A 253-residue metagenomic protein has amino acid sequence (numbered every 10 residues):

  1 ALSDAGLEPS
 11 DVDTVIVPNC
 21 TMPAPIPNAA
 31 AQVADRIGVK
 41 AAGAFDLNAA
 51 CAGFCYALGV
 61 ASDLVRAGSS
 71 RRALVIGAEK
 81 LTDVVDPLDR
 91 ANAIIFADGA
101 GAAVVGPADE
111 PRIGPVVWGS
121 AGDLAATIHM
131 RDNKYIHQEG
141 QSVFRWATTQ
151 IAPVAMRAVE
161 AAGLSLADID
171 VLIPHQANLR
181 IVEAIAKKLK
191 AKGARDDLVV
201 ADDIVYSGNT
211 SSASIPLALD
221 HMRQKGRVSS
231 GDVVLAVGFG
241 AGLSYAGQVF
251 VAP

Functional and structural regions predicted by a protein language model:
A1-D13, P153-D170, L189-K192, M222-R227: Phosphate/pyrophosphate-binding loops at sites that engage ATP/ADP/AMP, CoA/4′-phosphopantetheine, polyphosphate
L2, M22, D35, K40 (+2 more regions): Claisen-condensing/thiolase-fold acyl-transfer catalytic domains that form or cleave C-C bonds in fatty acid
E8-K40: Anion-binding (especially nucleotide phosphate/pyrophosphate-binding) glycine-rich loop and adjoining beta-alpha core
P18, N48, A73-E79, V105-G106 (+2 more regions): Short beta-strand segments
I26-N28, V85-L88, Y245-V249: Short acidic, glycine/serine/threonine-rich loops at helix termini
L64-A97: Flexible, glycine-rich active-site loops centered on histidine and acidic residues that chelate a metal or position
L88-T149, P153-R157, F239, P253: Condensing-enzyme catalytic core mediating Claisen C-C bond formation in acyl metabolism
